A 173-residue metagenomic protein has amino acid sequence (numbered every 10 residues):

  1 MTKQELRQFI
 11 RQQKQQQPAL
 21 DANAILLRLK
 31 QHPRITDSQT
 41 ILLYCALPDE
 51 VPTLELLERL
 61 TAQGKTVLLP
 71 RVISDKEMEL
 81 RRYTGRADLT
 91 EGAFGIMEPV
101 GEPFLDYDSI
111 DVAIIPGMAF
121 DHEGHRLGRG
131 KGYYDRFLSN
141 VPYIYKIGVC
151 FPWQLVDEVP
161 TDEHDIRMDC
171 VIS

Functional and structural regions predicted by a protein language model:
M1-D108: N-terminal active-site beta-alpha-beta segment that forms phosphate/nucleotide-binding and substrate-recognition loops
K76-S173: Conserved phosphate- and dinucleotide-binding cores of soluble alpha/beta proteins, encompassing both enzyme active
